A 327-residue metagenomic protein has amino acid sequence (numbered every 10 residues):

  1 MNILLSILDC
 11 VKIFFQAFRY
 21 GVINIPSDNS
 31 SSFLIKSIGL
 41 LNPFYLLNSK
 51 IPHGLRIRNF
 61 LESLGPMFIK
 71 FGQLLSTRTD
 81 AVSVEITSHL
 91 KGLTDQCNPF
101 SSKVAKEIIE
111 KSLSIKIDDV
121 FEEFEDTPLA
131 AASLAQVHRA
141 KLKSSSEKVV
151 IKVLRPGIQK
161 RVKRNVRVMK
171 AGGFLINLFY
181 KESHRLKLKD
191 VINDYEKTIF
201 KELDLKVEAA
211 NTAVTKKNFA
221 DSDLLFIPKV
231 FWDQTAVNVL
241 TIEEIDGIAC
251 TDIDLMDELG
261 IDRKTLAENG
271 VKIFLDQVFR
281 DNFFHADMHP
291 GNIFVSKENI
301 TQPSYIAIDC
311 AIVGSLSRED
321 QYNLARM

Functional and structural regions predicted by a protein language model:
M1-Q136, S145, K160-L188, I192: N-terminal accessory/targeting segments that precede structured cores
K91-N98, E110-K111, Q159, K163-R164 (+5 more regions): ATP-dependent phospho-/nucleotidyl transfer catalytic cores
R139, E147-R155: Glycine-rich ATP phosphate-binding loop
A140-K141, M288: Conserved beta3 strand of the Hanks-type protein kinase catalytic N-lobe
S145, P156-I158, S315: Short coil/turn motifs at secondary-structure junctions
G291-V295: Hydrophobic residue at the +6 position relative to the catalytic HRD Asp in the kinase catalytic loop
L324-M327: Short, intrinsically disordered, charge-balanced linker/junction segments flanking boundaries in proteins
